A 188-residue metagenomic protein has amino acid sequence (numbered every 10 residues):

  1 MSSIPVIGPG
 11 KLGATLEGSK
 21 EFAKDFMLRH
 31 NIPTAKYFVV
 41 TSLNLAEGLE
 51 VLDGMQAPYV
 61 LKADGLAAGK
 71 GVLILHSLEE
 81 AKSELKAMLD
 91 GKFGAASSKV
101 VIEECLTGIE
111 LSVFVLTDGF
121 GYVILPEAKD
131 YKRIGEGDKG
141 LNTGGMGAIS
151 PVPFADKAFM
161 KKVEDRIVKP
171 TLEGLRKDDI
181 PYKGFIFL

Functional and structural regions predicted by a protein language model:
M1-S19, I32-S42: A short, GP-enriched loop/loop-strand-helix hinge that lies immediately N-terminal to, or at the N-terminal rim
I7-G8, A35, V60, V101-E103: Structural detector of well-ordered beta-strand residues that form the stable sheet scaffold of enzyme domains
L12-E17, L66-A68, K132-I134: Short gly/pro/ser/thr-enriched loop/turn and capping motifs at secondary-structure boundaries
E47-G48: Short acidic active-site motifs
Q56-L78: Conserved anion/nucleotide-ligand pocket segment
G71-L188: Internal nucleotide-binding/catalytic subdomain
